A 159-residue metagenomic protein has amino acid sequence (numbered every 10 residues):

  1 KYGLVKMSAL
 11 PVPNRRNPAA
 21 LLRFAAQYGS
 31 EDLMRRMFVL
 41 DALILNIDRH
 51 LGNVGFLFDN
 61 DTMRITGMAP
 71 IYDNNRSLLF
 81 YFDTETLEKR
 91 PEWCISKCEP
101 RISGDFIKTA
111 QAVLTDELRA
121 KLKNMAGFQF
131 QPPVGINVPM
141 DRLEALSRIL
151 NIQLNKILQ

Functional and structural regions predicted by a protein language model:
K1-N46, H50-L51, G55-Q159: Anionic ligand-binding catalytic core segments
